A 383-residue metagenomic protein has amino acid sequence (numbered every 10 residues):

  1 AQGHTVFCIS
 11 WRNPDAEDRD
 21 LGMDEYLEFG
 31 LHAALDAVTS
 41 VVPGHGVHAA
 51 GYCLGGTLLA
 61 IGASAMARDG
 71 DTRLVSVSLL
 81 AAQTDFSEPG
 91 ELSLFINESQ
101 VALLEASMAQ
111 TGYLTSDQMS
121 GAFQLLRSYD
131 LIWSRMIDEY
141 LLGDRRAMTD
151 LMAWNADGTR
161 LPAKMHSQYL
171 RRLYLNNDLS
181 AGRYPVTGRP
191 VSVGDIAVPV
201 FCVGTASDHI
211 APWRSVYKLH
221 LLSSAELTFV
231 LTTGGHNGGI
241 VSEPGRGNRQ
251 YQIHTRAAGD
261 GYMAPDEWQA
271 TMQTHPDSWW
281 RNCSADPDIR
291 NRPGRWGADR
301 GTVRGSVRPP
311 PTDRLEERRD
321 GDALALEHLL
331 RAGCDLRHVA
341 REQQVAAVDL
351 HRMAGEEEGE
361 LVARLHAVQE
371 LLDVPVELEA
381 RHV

Functional and structural regions predicted by a protein language model:
A1-A16: Short, surface-exposed "cap/lid" segments of acyl-processing enzymes
D18-V41: Alpha/beta-hydrolase active-site loop
S40, G44, L58, G62-H166 (+4 more regions): Alpha/beta-hydrolase-fold enzymes
G51-G55, L59: Gly/Ala-rich beta-loop-alpha elbow adjacent to hydrolase catalytic centers
C202-G204: Short beta-strand/loop motif that positions the catalytic acidic residue of the alpha/beta-hydrolase fold
S207-A211, H236-N237: Acidic catalytic loop of the alpha/beta-hydrolase fold
P212-L222, T233: Short alpha-helix in the alpha/beta-hydrolase fold that links the catalytic acid
E316-V383: Intrinsically disordered, low-complexity segments enriched in glycine and mixed charged residues
